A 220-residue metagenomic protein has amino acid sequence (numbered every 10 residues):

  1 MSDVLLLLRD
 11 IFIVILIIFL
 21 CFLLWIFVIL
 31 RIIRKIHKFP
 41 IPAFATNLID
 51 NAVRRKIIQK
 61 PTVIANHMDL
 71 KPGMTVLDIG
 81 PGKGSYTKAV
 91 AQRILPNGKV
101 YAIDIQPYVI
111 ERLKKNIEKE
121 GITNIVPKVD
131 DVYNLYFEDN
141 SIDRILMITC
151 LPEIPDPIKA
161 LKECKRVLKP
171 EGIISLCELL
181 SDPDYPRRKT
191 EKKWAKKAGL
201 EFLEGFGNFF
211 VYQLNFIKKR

Functional and structural regions predicted by a protein language model:
D3-K71: Class I SAM-dependent transferase core
L77-I79, K83-N134: Class I SAM-dependent methyltransferase SAM/SAH-binding core
A91, I158-P170: A short glycine-rich, Lys/Arg-flanked "PGG" loop and its adjoining helix->strand segment in the class I
Y133-I145: A short acidic, Gly/Pro-enriched loop at the edge of an enzyme's catalytic core that lines a small-molecule cofactor
D143-P155: A short SAM/SAH-binding and catalytic strip from SAM-dependent methyltransferases
E171-E178: Conserved beta-strand signature within the Rossmann-like core of class I S-adenosyl-L-methionine
P186-F206: Conserved Class I S-adenosyl-L-methionine
A198, G207-R220: Core SAM-dependent methyltransferase catalytic element
